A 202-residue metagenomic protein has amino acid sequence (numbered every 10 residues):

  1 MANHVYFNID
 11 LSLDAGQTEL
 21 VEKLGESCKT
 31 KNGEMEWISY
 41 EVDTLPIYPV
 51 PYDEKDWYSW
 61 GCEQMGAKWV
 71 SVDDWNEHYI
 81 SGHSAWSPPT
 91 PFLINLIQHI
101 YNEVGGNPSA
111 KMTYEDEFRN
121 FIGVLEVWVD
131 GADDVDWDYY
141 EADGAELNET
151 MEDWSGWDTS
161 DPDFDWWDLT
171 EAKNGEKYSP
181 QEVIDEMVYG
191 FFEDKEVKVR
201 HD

Functional and structural regions predicted by a protein language model:
M1-D202: Intrinsic low-complexity, intrinsically disordered or marginally ordered coil/linker segments
